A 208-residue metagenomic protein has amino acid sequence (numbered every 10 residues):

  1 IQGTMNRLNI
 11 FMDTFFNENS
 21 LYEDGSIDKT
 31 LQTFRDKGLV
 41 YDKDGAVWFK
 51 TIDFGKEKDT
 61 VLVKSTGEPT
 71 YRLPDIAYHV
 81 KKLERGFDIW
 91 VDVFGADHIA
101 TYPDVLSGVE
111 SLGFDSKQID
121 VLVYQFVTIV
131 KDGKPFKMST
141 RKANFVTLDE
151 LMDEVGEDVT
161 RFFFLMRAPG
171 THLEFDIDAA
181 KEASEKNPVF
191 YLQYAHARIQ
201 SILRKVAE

Functional and structural regions predicted by a protein language model:
Q2-V206: Alpha-helical recognition segments enriched in aromatics with Gly/Pro capping that present substrate-recognition
